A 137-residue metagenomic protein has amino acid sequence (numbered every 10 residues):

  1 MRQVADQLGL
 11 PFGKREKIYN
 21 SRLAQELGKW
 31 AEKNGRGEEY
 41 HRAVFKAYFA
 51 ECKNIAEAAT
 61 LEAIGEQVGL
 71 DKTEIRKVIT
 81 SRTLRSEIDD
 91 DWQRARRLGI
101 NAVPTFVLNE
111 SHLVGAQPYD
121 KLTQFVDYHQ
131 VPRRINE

Functional and structural regions predicted by a protein language model:
M1-E51: Structural alpha/beta surface segment adjacent to cysteine/selenocysteine redox centers across thiol/disulfide enzymes
K29-E137: C-terminal cap of thioredoxin/glutaredoxin-like
